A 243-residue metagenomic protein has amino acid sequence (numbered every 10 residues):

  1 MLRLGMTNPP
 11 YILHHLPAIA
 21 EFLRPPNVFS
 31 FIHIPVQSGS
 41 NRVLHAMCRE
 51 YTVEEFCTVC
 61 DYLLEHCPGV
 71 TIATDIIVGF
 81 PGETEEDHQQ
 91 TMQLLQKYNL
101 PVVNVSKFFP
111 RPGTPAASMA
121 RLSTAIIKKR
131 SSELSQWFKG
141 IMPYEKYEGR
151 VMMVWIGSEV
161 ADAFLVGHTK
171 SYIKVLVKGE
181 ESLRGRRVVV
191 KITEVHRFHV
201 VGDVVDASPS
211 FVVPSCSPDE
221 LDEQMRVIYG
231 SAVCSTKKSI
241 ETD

Functional and structural regions predicted by a protein language model:
M1-E85, Q96: Conserved SAM/AdoMet-binding glycine-rich loop
L4, I34, D75, L95 (+4 more regions): Conserved, mostly hydrophobic/aromatic
M6, V36-S38, K107, I156 (+1 more regions): Flexible glycine-/small-residue-rich
P17-E21, M47-E50, E86-Q89, A117-A120 (+2 more regions): Short, glycine/charged-enriched secondary-structure capping and boundary segments
G39-N41, I72-A73, F109-P115, L134-Q136: Short acidic (Asp/Glu) and glycine-rich catalytic loops that position anionic groups and cofactors
H66, L94, W137, I141: Short alpha-helical functional segments enriched in proximate histidine and acidic residues
E86-S131: C-terminal, non-catalytic macromolecule-binding modules
P110, S118-D243: Terminal RNA-binding accessory module
